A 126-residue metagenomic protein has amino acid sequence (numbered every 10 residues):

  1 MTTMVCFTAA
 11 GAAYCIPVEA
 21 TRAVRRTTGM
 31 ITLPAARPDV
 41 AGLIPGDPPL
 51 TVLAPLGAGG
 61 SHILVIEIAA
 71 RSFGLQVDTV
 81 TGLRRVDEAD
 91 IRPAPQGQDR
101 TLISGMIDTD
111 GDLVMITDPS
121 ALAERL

Functional and structural regions predicted by a protein language model:
M1-L126: An acidic, low-aromatic, low-complexity terminal/linker signal
